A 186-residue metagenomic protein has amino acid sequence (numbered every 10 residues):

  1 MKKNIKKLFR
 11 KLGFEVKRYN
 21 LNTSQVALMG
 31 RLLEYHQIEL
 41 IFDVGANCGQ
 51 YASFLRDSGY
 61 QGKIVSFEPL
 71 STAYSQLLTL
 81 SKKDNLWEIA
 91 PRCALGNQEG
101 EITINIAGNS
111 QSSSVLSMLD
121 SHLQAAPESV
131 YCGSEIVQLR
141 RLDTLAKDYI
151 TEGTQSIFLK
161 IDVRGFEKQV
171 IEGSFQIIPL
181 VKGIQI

Functional and structural regions predicted by a protein language model:
M1-I186: Phosphate/nucleotide-binding beta-alpha loop and adjacent structural elements of enzyme active sites
